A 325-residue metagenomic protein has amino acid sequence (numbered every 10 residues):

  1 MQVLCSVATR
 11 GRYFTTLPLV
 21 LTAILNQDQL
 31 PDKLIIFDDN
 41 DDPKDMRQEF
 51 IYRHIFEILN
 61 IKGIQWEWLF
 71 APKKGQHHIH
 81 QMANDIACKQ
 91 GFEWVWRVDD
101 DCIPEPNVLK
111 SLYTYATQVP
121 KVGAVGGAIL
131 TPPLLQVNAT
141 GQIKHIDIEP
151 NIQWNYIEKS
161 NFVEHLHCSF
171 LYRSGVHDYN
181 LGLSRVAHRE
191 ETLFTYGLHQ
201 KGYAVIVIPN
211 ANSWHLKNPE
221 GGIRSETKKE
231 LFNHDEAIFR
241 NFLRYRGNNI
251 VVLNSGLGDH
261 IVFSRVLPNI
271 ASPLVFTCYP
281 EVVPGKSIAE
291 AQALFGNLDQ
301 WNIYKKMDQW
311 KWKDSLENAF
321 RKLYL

Functional and structural regions predicted by a protein language model:
T22-P31: Short, acidic, metal-binding catalytic loop of nucleotide-sugar glycosyltransferases
F70-A87: Glycine-rich, basic loop-to-helix element that forms the pyrophosphate-binding segment of sugar-nucleotide handling
F92-D101: Short beta-strand-to-loop acidic/aromatic patch adjacent to the donor-nucleotide binding site
N107-G141: Conserved donor NDP-sugar-binding/catalytic core segment of glycosyltransferases
I152-Y172: A recurrent flexible, glycine/aromatic-enriched loop bordering the glycosyltransferase active site that acts as
A187-F194: Acidic donor-binding loop at a coil-to-helix junction in glycosyltransferase catalytic cores that engages
I206-T227: Active-site donor/metal-binding and catalytic loop motifs of nucleotide-sugar-dependent glycosylation enzymes
Y245-L325: Catalytic machinery of carbohydrate-active enzymes, primarily nucleotide-sugar-dependent glycosyltransferases
